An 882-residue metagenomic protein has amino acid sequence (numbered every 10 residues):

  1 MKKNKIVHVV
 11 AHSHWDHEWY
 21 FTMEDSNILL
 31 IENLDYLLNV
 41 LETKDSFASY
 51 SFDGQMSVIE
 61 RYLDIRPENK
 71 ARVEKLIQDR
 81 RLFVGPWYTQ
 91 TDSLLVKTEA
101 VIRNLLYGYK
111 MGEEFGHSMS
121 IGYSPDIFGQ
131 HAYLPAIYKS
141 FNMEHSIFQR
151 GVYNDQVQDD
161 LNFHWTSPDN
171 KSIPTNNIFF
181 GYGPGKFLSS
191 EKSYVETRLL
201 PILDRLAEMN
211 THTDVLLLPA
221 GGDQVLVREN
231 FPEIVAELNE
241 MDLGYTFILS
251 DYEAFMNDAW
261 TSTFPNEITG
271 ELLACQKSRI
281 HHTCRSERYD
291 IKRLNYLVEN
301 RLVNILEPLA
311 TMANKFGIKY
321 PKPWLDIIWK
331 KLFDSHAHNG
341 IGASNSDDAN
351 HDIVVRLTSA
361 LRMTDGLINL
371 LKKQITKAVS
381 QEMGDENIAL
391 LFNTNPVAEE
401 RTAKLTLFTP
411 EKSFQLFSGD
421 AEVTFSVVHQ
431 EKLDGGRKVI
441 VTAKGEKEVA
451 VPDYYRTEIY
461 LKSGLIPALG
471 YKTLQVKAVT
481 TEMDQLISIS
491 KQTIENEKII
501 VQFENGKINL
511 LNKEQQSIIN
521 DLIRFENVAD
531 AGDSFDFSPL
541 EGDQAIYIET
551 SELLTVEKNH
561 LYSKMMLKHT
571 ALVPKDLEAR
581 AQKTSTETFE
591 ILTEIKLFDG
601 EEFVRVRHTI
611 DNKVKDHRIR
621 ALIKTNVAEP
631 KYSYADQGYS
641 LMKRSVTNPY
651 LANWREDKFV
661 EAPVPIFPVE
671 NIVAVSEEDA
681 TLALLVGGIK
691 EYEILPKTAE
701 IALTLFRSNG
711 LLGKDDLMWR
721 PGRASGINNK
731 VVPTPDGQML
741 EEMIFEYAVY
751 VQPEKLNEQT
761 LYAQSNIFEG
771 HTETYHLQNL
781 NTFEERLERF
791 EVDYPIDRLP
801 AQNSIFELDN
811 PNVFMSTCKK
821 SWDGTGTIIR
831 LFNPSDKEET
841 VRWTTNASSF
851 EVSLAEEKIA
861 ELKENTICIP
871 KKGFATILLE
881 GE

Functional and structural regions predicted by a protein language model:
M1-E99, R103, M111-E113, S140-M143 (+2 more regions): N-terminal catalytic cores of secreted or lumenal carbohydrate-active enzymes
M1-S46, G185-D251, D334: Terminal accessory/targeting
K5, E42, A236-F247, F255-E882: Terminal accessory/anchoring regions of large secretory-pathway or extracellular enzymes
S49-V58, K139, G151-Y153, D159-N162 (+3 more regions): C-terminal domain-boundary segment and adjacent tail
E68-P86, P135-Q158, H164-P174: Acidic, His- and aromatic-enriched active-site or binding-groove loops in soluble protein domains that engage sugars
D92-M111, G181-A207: Alpha-helical scaffold elements lining the catalytic groove of polysaccharide deacetylases
I102-S140, L200-L217, N865: CE4/NodB-like, metal-dependent polysaccharide N-deacetylase domain that modifies extracellular/periplasmic N-acetylated
F115-D159, V225-I234: Catalytic domains of cell-wall/extracellular-matrix polysaccharide-remodeling enzymes, centered on de-N-acetylation
